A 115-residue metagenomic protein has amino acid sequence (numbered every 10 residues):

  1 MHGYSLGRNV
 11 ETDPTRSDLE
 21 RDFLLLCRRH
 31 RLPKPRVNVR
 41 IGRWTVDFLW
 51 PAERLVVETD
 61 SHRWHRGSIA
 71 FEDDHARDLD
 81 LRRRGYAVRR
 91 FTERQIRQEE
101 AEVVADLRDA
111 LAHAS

Functional and structural regions predicted by a protein language model:
M1-S115: Surface segments flanking catalytic/ligand-binding clefts of nucleic-acid enzymes
